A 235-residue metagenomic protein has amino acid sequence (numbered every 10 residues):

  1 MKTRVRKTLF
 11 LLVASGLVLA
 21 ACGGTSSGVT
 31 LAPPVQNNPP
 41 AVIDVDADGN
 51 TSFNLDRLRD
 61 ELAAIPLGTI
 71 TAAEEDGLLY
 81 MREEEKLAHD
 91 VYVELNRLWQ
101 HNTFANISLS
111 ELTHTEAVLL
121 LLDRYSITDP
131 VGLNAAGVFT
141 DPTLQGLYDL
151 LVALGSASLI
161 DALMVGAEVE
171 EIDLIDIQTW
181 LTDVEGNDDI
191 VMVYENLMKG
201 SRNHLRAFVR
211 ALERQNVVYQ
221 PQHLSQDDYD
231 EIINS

Functional and structural regions predicted by a protein language model:
K2-L9: Bacterial N-terminal signal peptides that target proteins for export
L17-A21: C-terminal motif of bacterial Sec signal peptides marking the signal peptidase cleavage site
G23-L31: Bacterial lipoprotein signal-peptidase II cleavage site
V35-S235: All-alpha RGS (Regulator of G-protein Signaling) helical domain and cognate RGS-like helical scaffolds
